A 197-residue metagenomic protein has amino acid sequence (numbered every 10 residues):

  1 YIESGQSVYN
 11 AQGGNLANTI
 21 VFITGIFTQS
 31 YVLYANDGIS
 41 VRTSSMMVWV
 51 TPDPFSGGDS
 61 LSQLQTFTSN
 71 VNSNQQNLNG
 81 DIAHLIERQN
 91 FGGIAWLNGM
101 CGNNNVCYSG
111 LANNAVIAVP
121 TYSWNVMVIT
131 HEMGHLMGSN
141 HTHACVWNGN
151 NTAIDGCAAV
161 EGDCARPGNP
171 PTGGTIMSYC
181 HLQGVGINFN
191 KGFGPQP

Functional and structural regions predicted by a protein language model:
Y1-P197: Extracellular (secreted or membrane-anchored) zinc-dependent metallopeptidases, primarily metzincins but also closely
